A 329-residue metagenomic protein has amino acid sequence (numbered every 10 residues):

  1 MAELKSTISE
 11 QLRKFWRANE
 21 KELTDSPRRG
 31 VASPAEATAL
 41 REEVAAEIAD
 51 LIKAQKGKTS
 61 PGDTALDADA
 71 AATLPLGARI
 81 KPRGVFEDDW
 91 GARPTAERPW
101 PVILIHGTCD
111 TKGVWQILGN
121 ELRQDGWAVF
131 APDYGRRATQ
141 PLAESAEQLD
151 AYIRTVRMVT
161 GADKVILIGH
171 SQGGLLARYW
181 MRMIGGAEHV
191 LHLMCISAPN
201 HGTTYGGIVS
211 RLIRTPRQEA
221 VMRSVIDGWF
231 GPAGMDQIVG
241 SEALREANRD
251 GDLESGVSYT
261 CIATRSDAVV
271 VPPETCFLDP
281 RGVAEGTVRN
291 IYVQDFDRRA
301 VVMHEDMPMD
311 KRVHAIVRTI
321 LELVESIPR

Functional and structural regions predicted by a protein language model:
M1-L104, C109-T111, W115-E121, D125 (+3 more regions): Flexible, membrane-associating and regulatory peripheral segments of lipid-active enzymes
A2-Q11, E254-R329: C-terminal catalytic-base region of ester-bond hydrolases, centering on the histidine of the charge-relay
P94-E97, V159, L253: Short, flexible hinge/linker loops that cap or flank conserved catalytic cores
P99-W100, G161-K164, V257-S258: Short coil/turn segments at beta-strand junctions that form active-site/ligand-binding loops
I103, F130, M194, T260-I262 (+1 more regions): Hydrophobic/aromatic beta-strand patches that form the interior of the parallel beta-sheet core in alpha/beta enzyme
L104-H106, V129-P132, L142-N248, V269: Serine-dependent carboxylesterase/thioesterase catalytic core of lipase-like alpha/beta-hydrolase/SGNH enzymes
C109-G113, R137-A143: Acidic-and-aromatic substrate-binding clefts and catalytic sites of carbohydrate-active enzymes
G119-T139: Conserved alpha/beta-hydrolase
